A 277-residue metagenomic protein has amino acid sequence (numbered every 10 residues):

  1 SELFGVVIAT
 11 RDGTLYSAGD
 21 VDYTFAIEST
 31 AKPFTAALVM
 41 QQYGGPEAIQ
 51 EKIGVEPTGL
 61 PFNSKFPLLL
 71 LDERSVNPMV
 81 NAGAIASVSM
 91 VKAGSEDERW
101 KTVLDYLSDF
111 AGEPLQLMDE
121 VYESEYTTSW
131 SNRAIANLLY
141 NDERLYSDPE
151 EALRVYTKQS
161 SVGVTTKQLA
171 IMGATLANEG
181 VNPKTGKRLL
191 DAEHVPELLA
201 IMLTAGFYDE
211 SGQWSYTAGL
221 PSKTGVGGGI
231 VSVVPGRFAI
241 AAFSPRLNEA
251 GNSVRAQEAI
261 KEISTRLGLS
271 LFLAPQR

Functional and structural regions predicted by a protein language model:
S1-A18, G229-S232: A short, well-structured edge-of-sheet supersecondary motif
A9, V164-N182: Hydrophobic/aromatic-rich, well-ordered segments within soluble, folded domains that form packed cores
G13, A26-Q50, M172, I240: Active-site SXXK
D22-T24: A short acidic/small-residue loop/turn micro-motif
S29-A31, T35, M79-A86, S131 (+5 more regions): Catalytic-loop motifs flanking and including active-site residues across diverse enzymes
A36-M40, A84-V88, L104, A136 (+6 more regions): Predominant activation on well-ordered alpha-helical scaffold segments within soluble catalytic domains
V39-Q159, T175: Active-site-adjacent helix/loop patches that line small-molecule binding or acyl-intermediate pockets
A177-R277: Structured C-terminal helix/loop/strand segments within mature extracytoplasmic catalytic/sensor domains
